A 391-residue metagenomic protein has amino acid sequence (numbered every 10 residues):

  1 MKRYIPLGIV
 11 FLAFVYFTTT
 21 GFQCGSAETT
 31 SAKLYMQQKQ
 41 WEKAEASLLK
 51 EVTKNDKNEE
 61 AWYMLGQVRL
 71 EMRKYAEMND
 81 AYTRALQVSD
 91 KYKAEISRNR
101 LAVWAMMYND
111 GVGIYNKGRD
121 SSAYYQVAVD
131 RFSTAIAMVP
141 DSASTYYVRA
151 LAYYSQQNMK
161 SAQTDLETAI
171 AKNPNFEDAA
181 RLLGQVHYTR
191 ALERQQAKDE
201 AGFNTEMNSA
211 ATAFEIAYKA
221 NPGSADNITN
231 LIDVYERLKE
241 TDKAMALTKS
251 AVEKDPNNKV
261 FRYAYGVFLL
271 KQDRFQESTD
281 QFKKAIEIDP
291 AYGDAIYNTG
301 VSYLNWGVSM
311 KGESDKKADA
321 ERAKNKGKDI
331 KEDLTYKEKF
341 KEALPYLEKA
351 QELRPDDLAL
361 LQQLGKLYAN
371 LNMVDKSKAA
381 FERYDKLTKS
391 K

Functional and structural regions predicted by a protein language model:
K2-P6, G21-S122, Q126, K386-K391: N-terminal leader/linker segments that initiate helical-solenoid repeat arrays
E51, R84-A85, A135, T168-A169 (+5 more regions): Canonical positions in the second alpha-helix
A61, A94-E95, T145, A179 (+4 more regions): TPR alpha-solenoid repeat register
M64, R98-N99, N109-D110, V148-L151 (+8 more regions): Canonical tetratricopeptide repeat
